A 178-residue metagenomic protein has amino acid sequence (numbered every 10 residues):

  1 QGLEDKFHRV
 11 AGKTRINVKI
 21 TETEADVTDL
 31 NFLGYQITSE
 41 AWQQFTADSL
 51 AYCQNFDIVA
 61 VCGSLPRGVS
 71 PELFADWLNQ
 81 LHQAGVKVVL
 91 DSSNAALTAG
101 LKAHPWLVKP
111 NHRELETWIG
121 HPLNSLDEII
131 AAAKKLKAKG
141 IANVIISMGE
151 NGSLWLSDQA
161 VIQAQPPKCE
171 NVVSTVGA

Functional and structural regions predicted by a protein language model:
Q1-D57: Conserved N-terminal subdomain of the carbohydrate kinase-like
D26-V27, E114-E116, E170: A short, flexible beta-alpha/helix-coil linker loop
Y35-T38, L65-V69, A96-T98, T117 (+2 more regions): Short, small-residue-enriched loops and turns at beta-alpha junctions that line or gate enzyme active sites
C53-G68: Short acidic, glycine-rich surface-loop motifs adjacent to enzyme active sites
V61-L65, M148-E150, A178: Glycine-rich beta-strand-to-loop/alpha-helix junction loops that act as flexible
E72-V161: Conserved phosphate/ATP/ADP-binding segment of small-molecule kinases
P166-A178: Short glycine/threonine-rich catalytic loop with a Thr-x-Gly-x-Asp
